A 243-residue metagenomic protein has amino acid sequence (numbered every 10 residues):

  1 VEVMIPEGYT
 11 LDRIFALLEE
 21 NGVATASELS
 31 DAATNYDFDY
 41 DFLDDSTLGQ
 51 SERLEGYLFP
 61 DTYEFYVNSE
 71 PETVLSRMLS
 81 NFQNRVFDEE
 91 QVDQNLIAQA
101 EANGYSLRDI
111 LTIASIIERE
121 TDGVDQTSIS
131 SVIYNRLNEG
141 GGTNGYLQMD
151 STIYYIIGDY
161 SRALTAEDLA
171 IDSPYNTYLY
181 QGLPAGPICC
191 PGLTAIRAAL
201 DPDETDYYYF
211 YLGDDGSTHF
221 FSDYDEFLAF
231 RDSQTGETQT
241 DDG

Functional and structural regions predicted by a protein language model:
V1-V3: Short, recurring structural edge motifs at helix starts
I5, L17-A32, Y36: Hydrophobic, ordered structural segments
E7-G8, N68: Short gly/acidic/polar-rich coil/turn motifs that serve as flexible hinges in modular proteins
V23-A24, Y36-G243: Bacterial extracytoplasmic/cell-wall-associated proteins, especially those involved in peptidoglycan
